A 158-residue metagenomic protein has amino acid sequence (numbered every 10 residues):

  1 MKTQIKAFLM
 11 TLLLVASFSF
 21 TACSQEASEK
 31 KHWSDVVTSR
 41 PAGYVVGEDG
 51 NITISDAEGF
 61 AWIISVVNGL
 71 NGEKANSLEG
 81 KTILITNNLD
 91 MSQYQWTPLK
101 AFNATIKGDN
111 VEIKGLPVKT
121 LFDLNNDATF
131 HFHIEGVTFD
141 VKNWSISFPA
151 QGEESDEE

Functional and structural regions predicted by a protein language model:
M1-L9: Bacterial N-terminal signal peptides that target proteins for export
M10-S19: Bacterial N-terminal signal peptides
S19-F20, K81: Generic detector of short, well-ordered, non-transmembrane alpha-helical segments enriched in hydrophobic residues
E26-E158: Surface-exposed repetitive/solenoidal architectures
